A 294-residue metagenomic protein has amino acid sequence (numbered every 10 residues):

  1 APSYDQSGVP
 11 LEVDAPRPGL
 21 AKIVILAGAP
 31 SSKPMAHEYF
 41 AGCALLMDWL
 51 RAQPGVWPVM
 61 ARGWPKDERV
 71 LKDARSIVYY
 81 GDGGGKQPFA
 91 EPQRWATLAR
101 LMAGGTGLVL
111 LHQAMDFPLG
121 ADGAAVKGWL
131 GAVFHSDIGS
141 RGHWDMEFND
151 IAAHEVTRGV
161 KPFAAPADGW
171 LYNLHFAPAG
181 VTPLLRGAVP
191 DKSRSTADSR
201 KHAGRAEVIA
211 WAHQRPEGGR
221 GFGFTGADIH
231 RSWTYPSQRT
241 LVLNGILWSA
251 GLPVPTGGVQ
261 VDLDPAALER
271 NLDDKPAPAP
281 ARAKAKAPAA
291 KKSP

Functional and structural regions predicted by a protein language model:
A1-P18, L45, A52, K192-S193 (+2 more regions): Extracellular ligand-binding/catalytic regions of CAZymes and related secreted enzymes and adhesion modules
P2-S7, A132-G218: Catalytic beta-strand/loop cores that center a nucleophilic Ser/Cys/Thr and support acyl-enzyme chemistry
G19, G42-L46, V70, R94-L98 (+5 more regions): Stable alpha-helical elements in mature extracytoplasmic
V24, V78, V109, T182-L184 (+1 more regions): Hydrophobic/aromatic beta-strand patches that form the interior of the parallel beta-sheet core in alpha/beta enzyme
I25, S31-F117: Helical hinge/lid and interdomain linker segments adjacent to catalytic or ligand-binding clefts that mediate domain
P30-S31, G84, M115-F117, P162 (+3 more regions): Short, solvent-exposed loop/turn segments at secondary-structure junctions
G84-P162: A glycine-rich, often tryptophan-bearing local segment used as a flexible ligand/cofactor-contacting loop or short
V126-F134, D168, F176-G180, Q238-V254: Oxidoreductase and adenylate-handling cofactor-binding alpha/beta cores
